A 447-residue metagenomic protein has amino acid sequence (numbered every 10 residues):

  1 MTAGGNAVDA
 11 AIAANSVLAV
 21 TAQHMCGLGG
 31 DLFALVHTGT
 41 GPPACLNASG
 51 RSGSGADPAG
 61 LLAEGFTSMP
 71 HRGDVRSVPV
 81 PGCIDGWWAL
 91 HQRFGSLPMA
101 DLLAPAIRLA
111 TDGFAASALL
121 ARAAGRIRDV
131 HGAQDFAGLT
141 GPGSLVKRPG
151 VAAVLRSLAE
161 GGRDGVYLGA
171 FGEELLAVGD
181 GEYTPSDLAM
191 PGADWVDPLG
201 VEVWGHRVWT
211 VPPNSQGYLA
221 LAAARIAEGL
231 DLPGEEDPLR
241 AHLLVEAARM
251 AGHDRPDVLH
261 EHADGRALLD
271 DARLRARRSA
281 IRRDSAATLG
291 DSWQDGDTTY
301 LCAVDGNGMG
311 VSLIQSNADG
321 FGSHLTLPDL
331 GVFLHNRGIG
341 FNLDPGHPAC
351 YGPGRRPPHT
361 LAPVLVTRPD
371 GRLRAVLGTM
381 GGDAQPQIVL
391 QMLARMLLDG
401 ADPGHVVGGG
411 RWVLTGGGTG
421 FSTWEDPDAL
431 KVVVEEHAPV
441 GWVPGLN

Functional and structural regions predicted by a protein language model:
T2-A3, A7-L168, G172-V208, P212-S215 (+3 more regions): Noncatalytic scaffold domains of N-terminal-nucleophile
V8-N15, A100-T111, E173-A177, E236-G252 (+2 more regions): Short, well-structured alpha-helical segments that form the helix of a local strand-helix-strand
V20-A44, E182-T184, M309-A375, P386 (+1 more regions): Active-site rim segments in enzyme catalytic domains, especially the processed small/beta chain of N-terminal
W195, D295-T298, H359-L361: Short, small/polar residue-rich loop motifs at catalytic or cofactor-binding pockets
W209-G217, T298-C302, I314-T326, T379-P386: Glycine-rich phosphate/pyrophosphate-binding beta-alpha loops
G217-D231, V366-A375, D383-V407: M16/insulysin-pitrilysin zinc metalloprotease superfamily fold
D231-N317, D329-L330, R337: Internal maturation/activation junctions in enzymes
A241, E261-G265, R355, V389 (+1 more regions): Extended C-terminal subregions enriched in glycine
